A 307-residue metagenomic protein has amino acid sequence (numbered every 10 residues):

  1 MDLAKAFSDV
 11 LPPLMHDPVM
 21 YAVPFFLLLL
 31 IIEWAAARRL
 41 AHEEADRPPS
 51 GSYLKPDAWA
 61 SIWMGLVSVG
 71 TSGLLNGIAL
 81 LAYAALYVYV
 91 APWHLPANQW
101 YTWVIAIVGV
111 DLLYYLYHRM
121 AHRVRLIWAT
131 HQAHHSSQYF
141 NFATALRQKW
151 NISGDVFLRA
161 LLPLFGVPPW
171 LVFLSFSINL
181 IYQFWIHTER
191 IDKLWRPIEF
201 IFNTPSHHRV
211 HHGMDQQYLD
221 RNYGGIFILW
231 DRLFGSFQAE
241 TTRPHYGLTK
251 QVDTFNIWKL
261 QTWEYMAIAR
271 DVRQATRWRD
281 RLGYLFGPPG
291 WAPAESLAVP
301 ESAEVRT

Functional and structural regions predicted by a protein language model:
M1-H16: Short, strongly hydrophobic alpha-helical membrane anchors
K5-D9, Y83-L95: Membrane-interface helix termini and inter-helical loops of multi-pass transporters
P13-F26, K55-S72: Alpha-helical transmembrane segments in multi-pass membrane proteins
F25-A37, I107-L112: Central hydrophobic cores of alpha-helical transmembrane segments in multi-pass inner-membrane proteins across all
L30-W59: Membrane-interface helix-loop junction between the first two transmembrane segments
S52-W63, W93-I105: Membrane-interfacial loop-to-helix junctions in multi-pass inner-membrane proteins
L66-I78, P96-Y246: Membrane-embedded catalytic scaffold of the fatty acid hydroxylase/desaturase
R243-T307: Cytosolic-facing loops and C-terminal tails of multi-pass membrane proteins
